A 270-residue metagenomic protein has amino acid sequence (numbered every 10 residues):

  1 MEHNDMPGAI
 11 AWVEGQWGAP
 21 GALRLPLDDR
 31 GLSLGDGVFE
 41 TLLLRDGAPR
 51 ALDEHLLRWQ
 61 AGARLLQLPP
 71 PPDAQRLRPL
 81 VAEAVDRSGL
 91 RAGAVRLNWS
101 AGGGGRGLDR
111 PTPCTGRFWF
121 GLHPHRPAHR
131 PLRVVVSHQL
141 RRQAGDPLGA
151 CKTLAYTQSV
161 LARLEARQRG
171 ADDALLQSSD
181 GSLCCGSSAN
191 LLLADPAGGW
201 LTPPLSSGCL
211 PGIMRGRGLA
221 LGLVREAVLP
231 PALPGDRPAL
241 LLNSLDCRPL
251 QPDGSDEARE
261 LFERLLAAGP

Functional and structural regions predicted by a protein language model:
M1-R87, S100-P270: Helix-start/capping segments and mature chain N-termini
L90-W99: Ordered, amphipathic secondary-structure segments that act as subunit-interaction surfaces in large macromolecular
